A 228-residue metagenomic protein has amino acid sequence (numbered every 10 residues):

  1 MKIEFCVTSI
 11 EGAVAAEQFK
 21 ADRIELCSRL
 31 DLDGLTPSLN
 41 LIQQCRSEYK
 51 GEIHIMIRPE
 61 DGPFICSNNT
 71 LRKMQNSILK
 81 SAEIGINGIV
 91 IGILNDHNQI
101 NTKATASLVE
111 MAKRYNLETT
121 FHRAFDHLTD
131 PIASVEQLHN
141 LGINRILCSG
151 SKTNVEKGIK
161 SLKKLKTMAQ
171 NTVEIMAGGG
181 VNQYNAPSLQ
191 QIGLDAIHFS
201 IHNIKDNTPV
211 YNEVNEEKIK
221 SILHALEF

Functional and structural regions predicted by a protein language model:
M1-I24, R29-T36: N-terminal pre-domain/capping segments
I3-F5, I24-L26, I53-I57, I89-I91 (+4 more regions): Hydrophobic faces of well-ordered beta-strands that scaffold small-molecule active sites in alpha/beta enzyme cores
T8-A15, I65-S77, D126-L141, L165-T167 (+3 more regions): Catalytic cores of alpha/beta
I10-G12, L35, I42-Q44, E52-K103: Active-site beta->alpha loop and helix N-cap motifs at the rims of alpha/beta catalytic domains
Q18-I24, Y49-E52, G85-G88, R114-N116 (+3 more regions): Glycine-enriched alpha-helix->loop->beta-strand junction motifs that scaffold or abut catalytic
L30-G51, N69, N95-K113, L128-A133 (+3 more regions): Active-site-adjacent beta->alpha loops and helix N-cap segments on the catalytic face of soluble alpha/beta enzymes
D61, G85, A169-F228: C-terminal alpha-helical cap/extension of soluble enzyme domains
E118-E156: Histidine/lysine/aspartate-rich catalytic loop segments that bind and position anionic ligands
